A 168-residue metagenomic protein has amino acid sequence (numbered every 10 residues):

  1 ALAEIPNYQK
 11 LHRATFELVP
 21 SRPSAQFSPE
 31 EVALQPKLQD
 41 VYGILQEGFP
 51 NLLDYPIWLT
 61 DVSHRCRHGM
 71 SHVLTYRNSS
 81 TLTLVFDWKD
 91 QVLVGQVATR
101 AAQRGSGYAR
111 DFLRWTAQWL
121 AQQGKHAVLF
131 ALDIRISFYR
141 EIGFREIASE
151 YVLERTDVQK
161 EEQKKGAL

Functional and structural regions predicted by a protein language model:
A1, L120-L132: Conserved GNAT acetyl-CoA-binding A-motif
A1-K10, R110, D133-E150: Conserved active-site alpha-helix within GNAT-family acetyltransferase domains
A1-P29, E150-V158: Acyl-donor-binding surface of acyltransferase catalytic domains
S28-G43: A short beta-loop-alpha structural element at the N-terminal edge of CoA-dependent acyl/N-acetyltransferase catalytic
G43-Y55: Helix-loop element at the rim of GNAT/NAT acetyltransferase active sites that forms part of the acceptor-substrate
L52-A98: A conserved beta-strand-loop-helix scaffold within acyl/acetyltransferase catalytic domains
V73, N78-V92, R110, G124-K125 (+1 more regions): Acyl-donor (CoA/ACP) binding surface of acyl/acetyltransferases
T99, G105-Q122, E141: Conserved acetyl-CoA-binding loop-helix of GNAT-fold acetyltransferases
